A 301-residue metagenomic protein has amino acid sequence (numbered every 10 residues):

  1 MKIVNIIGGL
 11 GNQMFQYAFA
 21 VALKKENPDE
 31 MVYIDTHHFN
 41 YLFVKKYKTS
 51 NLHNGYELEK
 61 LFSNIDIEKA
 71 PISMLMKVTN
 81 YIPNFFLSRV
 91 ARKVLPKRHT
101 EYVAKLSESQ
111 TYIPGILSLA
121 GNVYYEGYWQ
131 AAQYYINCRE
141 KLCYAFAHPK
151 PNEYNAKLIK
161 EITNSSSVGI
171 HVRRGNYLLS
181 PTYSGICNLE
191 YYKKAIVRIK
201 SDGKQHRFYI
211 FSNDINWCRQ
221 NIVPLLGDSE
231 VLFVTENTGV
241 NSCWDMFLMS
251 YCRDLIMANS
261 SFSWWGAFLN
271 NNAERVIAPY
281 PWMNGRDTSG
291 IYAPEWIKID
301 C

Functional and structural regions predicted by a protein language model:
M1-I3: Extreme N-terminal starter segment of soluble prokaryotic enzymes
N5-F15, F43-K45: A short, glycine/small-residue-rich beta-strand->loop->alpha-helix junction that serves as a flexible
L10, S201-A278, M283-R286: Donor-binding and catalytic core of enzymes assembling or modifying cell-surface/extracellular glycoconjugates
Q13-K25, Y192-K200: Histidine-anchored nucleotide/phosphate-binding helix
E30-L42: A short beta-strand-loop structural module common to alpha/beta enzyme folds
V44-F62, C218-G227, S289-A293: Short, aromatic/basic amphipathic alpha-helical patches
K48-G203: Secretory-pathway luminal glycosyltransferase catalytic domains
G285-C301: Leloir-type glycosyltransferase catalytic cores
